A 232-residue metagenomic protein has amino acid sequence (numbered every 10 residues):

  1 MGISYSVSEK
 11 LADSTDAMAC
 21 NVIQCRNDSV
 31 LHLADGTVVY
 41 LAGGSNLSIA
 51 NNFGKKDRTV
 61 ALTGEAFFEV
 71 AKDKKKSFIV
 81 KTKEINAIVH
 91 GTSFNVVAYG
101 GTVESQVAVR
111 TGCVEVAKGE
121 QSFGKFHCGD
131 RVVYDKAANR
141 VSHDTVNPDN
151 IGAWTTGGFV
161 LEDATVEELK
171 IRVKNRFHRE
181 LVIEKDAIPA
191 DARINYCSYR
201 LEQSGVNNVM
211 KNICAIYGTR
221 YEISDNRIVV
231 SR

Functional and structural regions predicted by a protein language model:
M1-R232: A residue-level detector for the "anchor" residue at the start of short, highly conserved motifs
